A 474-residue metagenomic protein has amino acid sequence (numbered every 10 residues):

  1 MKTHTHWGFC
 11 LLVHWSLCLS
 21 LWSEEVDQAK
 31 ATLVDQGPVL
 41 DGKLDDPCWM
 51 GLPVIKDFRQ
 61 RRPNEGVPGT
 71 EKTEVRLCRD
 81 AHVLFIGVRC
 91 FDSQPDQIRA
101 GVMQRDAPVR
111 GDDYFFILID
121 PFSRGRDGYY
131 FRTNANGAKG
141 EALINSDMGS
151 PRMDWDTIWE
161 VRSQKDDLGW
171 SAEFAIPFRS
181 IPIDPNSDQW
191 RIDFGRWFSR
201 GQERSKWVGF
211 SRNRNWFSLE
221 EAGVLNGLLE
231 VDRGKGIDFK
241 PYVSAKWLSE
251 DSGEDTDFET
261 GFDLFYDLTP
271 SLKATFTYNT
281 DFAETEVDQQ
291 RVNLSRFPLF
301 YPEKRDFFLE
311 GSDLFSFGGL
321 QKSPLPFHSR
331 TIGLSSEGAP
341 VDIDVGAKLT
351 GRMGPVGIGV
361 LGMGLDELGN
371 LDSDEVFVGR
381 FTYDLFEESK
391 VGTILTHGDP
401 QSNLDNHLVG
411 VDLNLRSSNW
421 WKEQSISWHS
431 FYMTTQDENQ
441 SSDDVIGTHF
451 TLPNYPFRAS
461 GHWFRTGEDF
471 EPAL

Functional and structural regions predicted by a protein language model:
M1-H6: N-terminal secretory signal peptides that target proteins for export/translocation
G8-S20: Bacterial N-terminal signal peptides
S23-D384, G392-T393, N403: Structural preference for beta-rich elements and adjacent junctions enriched in aromatics
A175-P177, F381, V409-S417: Short, well-ordered amphipathic alpha-helices
G195, S244, T277-N279, L361-M363 (+6 more regions): Generic beta-strand/beta-sheet core signal
F258, T280, I343, G364-D366 (+6 more regions): Transmembrane beta-barrel architecture of outer-membrane proteins
Y266-P270, Y383-S389, P400-L404, L415-I426 (+2 more regions): Secondary-structure transition/capping motifs at alpha-helix termini and the adjoining loop/turn into the next element
D342, N419, E423-I426, S430-L474: Exposed, low-structure sequence patches enriched in small/polar residues
